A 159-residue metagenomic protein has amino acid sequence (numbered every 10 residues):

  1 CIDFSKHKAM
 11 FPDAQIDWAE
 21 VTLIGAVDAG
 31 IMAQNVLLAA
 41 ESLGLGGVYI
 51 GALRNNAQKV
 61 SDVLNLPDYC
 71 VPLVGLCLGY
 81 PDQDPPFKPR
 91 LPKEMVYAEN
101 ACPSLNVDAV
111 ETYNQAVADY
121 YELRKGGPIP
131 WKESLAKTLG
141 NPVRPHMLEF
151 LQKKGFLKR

Functional and structural regions predicted by a protein language model:
C1-R159: Acidic, surface-exposed loops and disordered segments
